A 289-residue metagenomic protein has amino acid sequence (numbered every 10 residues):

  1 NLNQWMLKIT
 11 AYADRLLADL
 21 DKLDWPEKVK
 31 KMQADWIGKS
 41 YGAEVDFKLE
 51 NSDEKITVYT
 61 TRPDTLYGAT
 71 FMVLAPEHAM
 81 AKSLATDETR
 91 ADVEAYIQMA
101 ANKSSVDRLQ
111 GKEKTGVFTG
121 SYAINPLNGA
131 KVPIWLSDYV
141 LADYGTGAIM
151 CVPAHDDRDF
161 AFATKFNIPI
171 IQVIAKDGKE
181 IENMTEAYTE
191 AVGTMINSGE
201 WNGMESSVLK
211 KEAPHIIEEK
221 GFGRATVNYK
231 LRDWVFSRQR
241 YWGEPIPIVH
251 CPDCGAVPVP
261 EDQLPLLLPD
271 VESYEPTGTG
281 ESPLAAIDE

Functional and structural regions predicted by a protein language model:
N1-I56, P63, A148-A286: Residue patterns forming the tRNA-binding/recognition surfaces of aminoacyl-tRNA synthetases and related DALR
N3-T10, Y67-Y96, I174, E190 (+1 more regions): Nucleotide/phosphate-binding sheet-loop regions of phosphoryl- and nucleotidyl-transfer enzymes
L7, V58-Y59, L66-L74, V132-L136 (+1 more regions): Short hydrophobic-aromatic micro-motifs
S40-E44, T70, F118-G120: Short glycine-rich loop/turn motifs
T65-Y67, L141-D143, L267-P269: A short local loop/turn or secondary-structure capping micro-motif enriched for an aromatic residue
H78-D177, E182-N183, A187-Y188: Catalytic alpha/beta core of large soluble enzyme barrels
A85-I97, V271, E275, P283-I287: Short, charge-rich amphipathic segments
K112-G120, G278-E289: Short acidic, Pro/Gly- and aromatic-enriched capping/linker segments at domain boundaries
